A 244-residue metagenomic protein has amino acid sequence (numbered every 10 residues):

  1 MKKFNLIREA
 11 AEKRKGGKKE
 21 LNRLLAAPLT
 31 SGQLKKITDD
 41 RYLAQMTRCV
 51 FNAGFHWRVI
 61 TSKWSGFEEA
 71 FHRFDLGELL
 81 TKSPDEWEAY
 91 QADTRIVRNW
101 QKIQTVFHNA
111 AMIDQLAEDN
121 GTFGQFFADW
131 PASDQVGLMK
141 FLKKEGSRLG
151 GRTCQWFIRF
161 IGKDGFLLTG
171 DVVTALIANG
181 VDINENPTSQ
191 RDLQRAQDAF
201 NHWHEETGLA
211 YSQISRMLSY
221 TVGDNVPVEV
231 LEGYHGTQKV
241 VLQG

Functional and structural regions predicted by a protein language model:
M1-N99, I103, M217-D224, L231-G244: N-terminal polyanion-binding entry modules of DNA glycosylases/AP lyases and select other DNA-binding proteins
M1-P28, A128-G244: C-terminal accessory module of base-excision DNA glycosylases/AP lyases that mediates lesion recognition and DNA
D40-A44, S65, W100-F107, V136 (+3 more regions): Non-catalytic, well-ordered alpha-helical scaffold segments
G54, F71, A117, N179-G180: A generic secondary-structure signal for well-formed alpha-helical elements
V59-S62, T81-K82, E118, L167-D171 (+1 more regions): Alpha-helix N-cap and coil->helix boundary residues
H72-R148: Alpha-helical ds-nucleic-acid-binding substructure associated with the helix-hairpin-helix region of base-excision DNA
